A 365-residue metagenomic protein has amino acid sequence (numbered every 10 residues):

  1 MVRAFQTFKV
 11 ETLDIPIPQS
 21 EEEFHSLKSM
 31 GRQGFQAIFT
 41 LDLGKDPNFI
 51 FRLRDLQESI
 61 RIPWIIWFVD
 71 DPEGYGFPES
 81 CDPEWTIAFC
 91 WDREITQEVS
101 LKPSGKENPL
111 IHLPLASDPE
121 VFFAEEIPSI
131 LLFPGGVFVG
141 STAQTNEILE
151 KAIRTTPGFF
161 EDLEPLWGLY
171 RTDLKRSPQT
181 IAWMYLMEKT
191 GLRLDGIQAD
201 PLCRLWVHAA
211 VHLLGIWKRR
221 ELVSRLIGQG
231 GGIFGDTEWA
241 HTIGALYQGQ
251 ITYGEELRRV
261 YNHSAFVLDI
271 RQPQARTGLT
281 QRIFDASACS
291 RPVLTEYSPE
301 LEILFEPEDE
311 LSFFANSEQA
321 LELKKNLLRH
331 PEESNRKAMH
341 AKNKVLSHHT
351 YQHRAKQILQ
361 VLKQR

Functional and structural regions predicted by a protein language model:
M1, N108-A275, S298-L301: Nucleotide-sugar donor-binding catalytic core of glycosyltransferases
M1-I17, C81-D82, R93, E98-S100 (+3 more regions): Catalytic binding pocket for nucleotide-activated donors in carbohydrate/polymer assembly enzymes
M1-S104, D118-A124, G249, G254-E255 (+3 more regions): Extended catalytic core of nucleotide-activated donor transferases of GT-like folds
G34, I60, E84, I127-L132 (+4 more regions): Residue-level preference for short coil/turn positions at secondary-structure junctions
I66-F68, C90, G140, G235 (+1 more regions): Short beta-strand/turn micro-motifs composed of small residues that flank or help shape donor/cofactor-binding pockets
E79-P83, F123-P134, L327-H330: Short, surface-exposed amphipathic charged segments that create phosphate/polyanion-binding patches used for binding
